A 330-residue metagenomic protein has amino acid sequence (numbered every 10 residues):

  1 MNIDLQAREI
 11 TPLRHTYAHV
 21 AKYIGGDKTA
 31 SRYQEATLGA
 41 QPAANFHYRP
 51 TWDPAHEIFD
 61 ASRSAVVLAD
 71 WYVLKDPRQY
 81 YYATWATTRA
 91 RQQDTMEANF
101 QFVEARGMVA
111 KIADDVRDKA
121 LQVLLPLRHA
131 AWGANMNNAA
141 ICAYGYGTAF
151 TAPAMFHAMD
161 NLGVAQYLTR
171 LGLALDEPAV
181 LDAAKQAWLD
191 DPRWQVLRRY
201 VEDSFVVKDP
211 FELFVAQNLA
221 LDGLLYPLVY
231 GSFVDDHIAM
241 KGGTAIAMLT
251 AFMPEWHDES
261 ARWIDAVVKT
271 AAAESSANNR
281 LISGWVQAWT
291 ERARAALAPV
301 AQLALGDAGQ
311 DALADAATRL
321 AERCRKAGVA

Functional and structural regions predicted by a protein language model:
M1-A130, A271-A330: Terminal targeting/low-complexity segments that flank the catalytic cores of oxidoreductases
E35-T37, L74, K119-V123, Y146-L162 (+1 more regions): Alpha-helical scaffold segments that form or flank carboxylate-/histidine-based iron centers
A44, Y48, D114-G145, K208-D236: Alpha-helical bundle segments that constitute or directly flank the non-heme di-iron/ferroxidase center
F102-V123, A184-L219, A239: Acidic/His metal-coordination segments adjacent to aromatic residues that form catalytic metal sites in metalloenzymes
D114-P192: Long, hydrophobic, well-ordered secondary-structure blocks that form the structural core and pocket-lining surfaces
A140-P153, L171-A179, S204-E212, G231-F252 (+2 more regions): Inter-helical turn/loop segments and adjacent helix faces that build the functional surface of alpha-helical bundle
F156-A174, L224, F252-A266, A288 (+1 more regions): Alpha-helical scaffold segments in carbohydrate-active enzymes
W188-E202, N218-I238, M253-D265: A glycine-rich, aromatic-flanked flexible loop/lid motif
